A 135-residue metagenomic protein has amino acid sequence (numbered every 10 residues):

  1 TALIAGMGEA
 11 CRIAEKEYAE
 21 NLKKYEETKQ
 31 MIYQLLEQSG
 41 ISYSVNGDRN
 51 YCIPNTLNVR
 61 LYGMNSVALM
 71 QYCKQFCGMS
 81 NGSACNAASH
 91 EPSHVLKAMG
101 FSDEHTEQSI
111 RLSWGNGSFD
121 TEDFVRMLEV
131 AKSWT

Functional and structural regions predicted by a protein language model:
T1-L22: Conserved core segment of the aminotransferase class I/II
L3, K24, T28, D123-M127: Hydrophobic alpha-helical membrane-association signature
G6-E9, I13, M31, L35 (+4 more regions): Alpha-helical scaffold segments in soluble metabolic enzymes
C11, I32, L61-G63, C85 (+1 more regions): Glycine-rich beta-alpha junction loops
E15-Y72: Conserved PLP-dependent catalytic core of the aminotransferase class-I/II
D48, G82-S83, G115: Fold-independent oxyanion-binding glycine-rich loops and adjacent beta-strand/coil segments at enzyme active sites
L57-I110: Conserved C-terminal alpha-helix-loop-beta "cap" of PLP-dependent enzymes that closes/shapes the active-site mouth
P92-T135: PLP-dependent enzyme catalytic core of the Aspartate aminotransferase-like
